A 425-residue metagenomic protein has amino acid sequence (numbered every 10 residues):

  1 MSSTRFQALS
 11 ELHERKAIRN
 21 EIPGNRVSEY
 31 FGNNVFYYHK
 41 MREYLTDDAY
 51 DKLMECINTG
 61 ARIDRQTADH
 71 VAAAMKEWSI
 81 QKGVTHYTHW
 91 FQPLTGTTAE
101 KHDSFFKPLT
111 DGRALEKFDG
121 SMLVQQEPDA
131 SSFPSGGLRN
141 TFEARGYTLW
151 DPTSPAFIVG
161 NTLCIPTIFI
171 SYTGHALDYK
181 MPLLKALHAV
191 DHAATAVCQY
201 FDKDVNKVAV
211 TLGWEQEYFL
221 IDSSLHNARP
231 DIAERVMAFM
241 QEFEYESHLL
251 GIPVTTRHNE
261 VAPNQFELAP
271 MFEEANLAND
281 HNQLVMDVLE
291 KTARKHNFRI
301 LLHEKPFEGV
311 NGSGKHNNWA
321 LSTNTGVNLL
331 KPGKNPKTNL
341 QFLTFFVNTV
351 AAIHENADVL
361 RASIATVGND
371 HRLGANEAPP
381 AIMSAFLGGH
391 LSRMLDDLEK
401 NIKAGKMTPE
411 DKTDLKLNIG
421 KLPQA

Functional and structural regions predicted by a protein language model:
M1-G24, T141-F157, T162: N-terminal hydrophobic targeting/anchoring segments and the immediately downstream early-domain regions of hydrolases
S2-Q7, N25-F31, Y50, E260-E267: Short N-terminal helix-initiation segments at or just after the protein's N-terminus
L12-G120, V124-N140: Histidine/acidic residue-rich metal-binding segments in metalloenzymes
D64-A68, H89-W90, F118, A269-M271 (+2 more regions): A cross-family glycoside hydrolase active-site/sugar-binding cleft signature
V71, L94-T95, A262, E308 (+1 more regions): Positions that flank functional sites
V84, E100, P108, G136-R139 (+5 more regions): Short, surface-exposed, charged/polar-biased interaction segments
A144-L302, N311-A425: Glycine-rich, acidic/polar active-site loops that bind/position phosphate-bearing ligands
